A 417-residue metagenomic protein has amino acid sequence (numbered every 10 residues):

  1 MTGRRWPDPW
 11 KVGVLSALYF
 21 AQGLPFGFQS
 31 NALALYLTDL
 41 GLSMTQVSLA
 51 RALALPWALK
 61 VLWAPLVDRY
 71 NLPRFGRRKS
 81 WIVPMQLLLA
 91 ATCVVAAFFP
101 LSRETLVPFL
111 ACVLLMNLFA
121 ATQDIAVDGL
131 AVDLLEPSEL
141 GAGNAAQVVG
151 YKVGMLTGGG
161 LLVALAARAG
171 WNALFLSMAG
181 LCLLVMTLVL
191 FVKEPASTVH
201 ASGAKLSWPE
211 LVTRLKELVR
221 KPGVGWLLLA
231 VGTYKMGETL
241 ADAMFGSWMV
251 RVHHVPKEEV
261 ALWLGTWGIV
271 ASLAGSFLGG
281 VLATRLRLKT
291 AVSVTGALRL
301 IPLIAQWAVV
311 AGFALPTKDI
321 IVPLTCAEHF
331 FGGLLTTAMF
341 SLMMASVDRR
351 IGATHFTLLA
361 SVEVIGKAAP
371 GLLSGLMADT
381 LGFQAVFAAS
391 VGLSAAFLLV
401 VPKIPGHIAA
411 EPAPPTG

Functional and structural regions predicted by a protein language model:
M1-D8, A196-L228: Juxtamembrane intracellular "pre-TM" segments in multi-pass secondary transporters
P25, N31-Q46, A243-A261: Short amphipathic helix-loop junctions that connect adjacent transmembrane helices in Major Facilitator Superfamily/SLC
M44, P137-A146, K257-E259, R349-L359: Loop-to-transmembrane helix entry/capping segments in MFS-fold secondary transporters and related SLC/MFSD carriers
L59-K60, G141-A166, V362-G371: Glycine-rich segments within core transmembrane alpha-helices of 12-TM secondary carriers
K60-G76, A274-S293, A378-D379: Helix-to-loop junctions at the C-terminal end of transmembrane segments in multipass secondary transporters
I82-E104, A297-L315: C-terminal ends and interior cores of transmembrane alpha-helices in multi-pass membrane transporters/permeases
P84-A90, A173-F191, A385-K403: Symmetry-related core transmembrane helices of the 12-TM Major Facilitator Superfamily/SLC fold
T290-M339: C-terminal transmembrane helical hairpin of 12-TM major facilitator-type secondary transporters
